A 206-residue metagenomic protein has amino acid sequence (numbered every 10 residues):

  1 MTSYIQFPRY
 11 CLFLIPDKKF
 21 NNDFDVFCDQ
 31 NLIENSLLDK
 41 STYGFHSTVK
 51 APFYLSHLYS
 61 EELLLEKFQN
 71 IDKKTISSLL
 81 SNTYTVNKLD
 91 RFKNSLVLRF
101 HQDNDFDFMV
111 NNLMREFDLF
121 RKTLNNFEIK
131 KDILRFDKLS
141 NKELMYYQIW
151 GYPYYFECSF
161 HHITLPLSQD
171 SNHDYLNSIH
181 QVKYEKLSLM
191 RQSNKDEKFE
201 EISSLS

Functional and structural regions predicted by a protein language model:
M1-D90, F108-K186, N194-S206: Basic, often amphipathic N-terminal segments
Y54, V97-D103: Short histidine-centered catalytic/ligand-binding loop motif
F92-R99, H161: Short, flexible active-site loops
